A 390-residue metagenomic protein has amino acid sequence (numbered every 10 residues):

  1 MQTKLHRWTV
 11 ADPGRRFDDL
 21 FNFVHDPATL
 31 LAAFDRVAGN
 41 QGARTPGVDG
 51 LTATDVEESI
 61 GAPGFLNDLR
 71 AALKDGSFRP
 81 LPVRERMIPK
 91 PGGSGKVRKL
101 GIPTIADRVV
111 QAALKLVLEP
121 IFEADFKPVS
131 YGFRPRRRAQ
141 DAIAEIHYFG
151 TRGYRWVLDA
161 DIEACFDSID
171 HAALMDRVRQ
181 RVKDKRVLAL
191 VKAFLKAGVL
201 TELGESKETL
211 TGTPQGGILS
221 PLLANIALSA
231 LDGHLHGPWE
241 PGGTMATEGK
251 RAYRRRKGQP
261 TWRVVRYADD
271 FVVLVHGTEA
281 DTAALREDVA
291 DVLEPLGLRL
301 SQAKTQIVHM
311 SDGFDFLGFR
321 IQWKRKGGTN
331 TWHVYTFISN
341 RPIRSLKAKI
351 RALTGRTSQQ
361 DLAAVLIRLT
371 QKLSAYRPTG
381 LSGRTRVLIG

Functional and structural regions predicted by a protein language model:
M1-G390: Non-catalytic terminal/accessory segments
